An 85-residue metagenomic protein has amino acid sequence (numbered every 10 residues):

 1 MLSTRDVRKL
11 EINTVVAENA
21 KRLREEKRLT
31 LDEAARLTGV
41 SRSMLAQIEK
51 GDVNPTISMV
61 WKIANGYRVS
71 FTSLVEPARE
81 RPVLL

Functional and structural regions predicted by a protein language model:
M1-E26: A short, Lys/Arg-rich alpha-helix, primarily the initiator
R5, E76-L85: Short, charged recognition helix plus adjacent turn of helix-turn-helix-like nucleic-acid-binding domains
E18, R28-L29, V40, P55-S58: Residue-level signal for the short linker/turn that defines the boundary of a DNA-recognition helix
K21, D32, W61: Residues within the helices of the helix-turn-helix
R24, A35, A64: The alpha-helix within a helix-turn-helix
R28-A46: Short alpha-helical DNA-recognition segment
S58-S73: DNA major-groove recognition helix of helix-turn-helix/homeodomain DNA-binding modules
